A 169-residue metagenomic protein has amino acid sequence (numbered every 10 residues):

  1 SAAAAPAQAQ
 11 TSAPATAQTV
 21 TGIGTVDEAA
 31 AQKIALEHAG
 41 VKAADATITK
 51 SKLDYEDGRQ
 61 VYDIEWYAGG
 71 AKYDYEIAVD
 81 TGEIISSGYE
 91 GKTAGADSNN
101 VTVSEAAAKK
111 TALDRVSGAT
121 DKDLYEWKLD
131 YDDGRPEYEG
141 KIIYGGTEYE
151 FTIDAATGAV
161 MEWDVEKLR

Functional and structural regions predicted by a protein language model:
S1-R169: Long, terminal "pre-/pro-" and other extracytoplasmic accessory regions that lie outside the mature folded/catalytic
